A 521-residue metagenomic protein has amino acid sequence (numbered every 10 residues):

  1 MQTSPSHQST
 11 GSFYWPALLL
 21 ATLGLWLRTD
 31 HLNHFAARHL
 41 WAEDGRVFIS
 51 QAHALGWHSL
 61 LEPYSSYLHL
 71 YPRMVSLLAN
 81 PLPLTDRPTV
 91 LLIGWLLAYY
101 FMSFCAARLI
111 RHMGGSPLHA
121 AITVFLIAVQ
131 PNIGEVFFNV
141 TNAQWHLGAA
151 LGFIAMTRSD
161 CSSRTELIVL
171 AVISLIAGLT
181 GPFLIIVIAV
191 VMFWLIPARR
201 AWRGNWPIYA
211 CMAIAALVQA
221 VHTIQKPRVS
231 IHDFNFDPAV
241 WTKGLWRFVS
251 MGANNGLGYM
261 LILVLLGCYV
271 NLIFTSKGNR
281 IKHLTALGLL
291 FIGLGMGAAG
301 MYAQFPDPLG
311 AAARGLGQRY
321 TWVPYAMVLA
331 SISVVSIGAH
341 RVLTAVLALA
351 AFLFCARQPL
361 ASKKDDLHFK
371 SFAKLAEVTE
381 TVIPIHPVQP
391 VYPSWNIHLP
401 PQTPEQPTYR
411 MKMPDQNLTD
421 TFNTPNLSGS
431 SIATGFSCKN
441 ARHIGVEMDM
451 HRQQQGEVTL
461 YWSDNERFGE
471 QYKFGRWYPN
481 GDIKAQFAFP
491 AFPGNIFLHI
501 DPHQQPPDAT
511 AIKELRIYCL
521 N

Functional and structural regions predicted by a protein language model:
P5-V129, I133, S162-T165, V169 (+14 more regions): Intrinsically disordered, polar/acidic, low-complexity terminal segments
W95-A98, C105-L109, G115-S159, L179-T180 (+1 more regions): Membrane-interface micro-motifs in multi-pass membrane enzymes
F153-I154, E166-F193: Membrane-interface alpha helices of multi-pass inner-membrane proteins
I154-R158, V190-L195, V264-L272, Y325-R341: Transmembrane alpha-helices and membrane-interface helical segments of multi-pass integral membrane enzymes
V249-V328: Alpha-helical transmembrane segments and terminal signal-anchor/GPI-anchor hydrophobic tails, characterized by long
C438-A441, D449-V458, Q505-A509: Extended, low-complexity, turn-rich repeat/linker tracts enriched in Gly/Pro/Ser/Thr and Asp/Glu that occur
G456-R467: Short, surface-exposed beta-strand/strand-loop-strand elements in extracellular ectodomains
Q505-N521: Exposed low-complexity, polar/acidic, P/S/T/G-rich flexible segments that act as propeptides, protease-susceptible
